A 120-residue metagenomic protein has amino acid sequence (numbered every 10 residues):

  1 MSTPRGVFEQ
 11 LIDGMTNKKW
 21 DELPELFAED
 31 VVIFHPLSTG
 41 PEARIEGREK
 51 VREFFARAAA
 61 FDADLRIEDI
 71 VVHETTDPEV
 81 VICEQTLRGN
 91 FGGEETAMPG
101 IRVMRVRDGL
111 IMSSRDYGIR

Functional and structural regions predicted by a protein language model:
M1-E29: Short, low-complexity N-terminal intrinsically disordered segments enriched in polar/charged residues
S2, D30-F34, C83: Generic signal for short, ordered secondary-structure residues within or immediately flanking folded domains
G6-M15, S38-E42, R57-F61, E84: Short, mixed-charge, low-aromatic patches
E22-T76: A solvent-exposed, acidic/Ser-Thr-rich amphipathic alpha-helical stretch
R52-R120: A beta-strand edge to alpha-helix "cap/lid" segment located at domain peripheries
